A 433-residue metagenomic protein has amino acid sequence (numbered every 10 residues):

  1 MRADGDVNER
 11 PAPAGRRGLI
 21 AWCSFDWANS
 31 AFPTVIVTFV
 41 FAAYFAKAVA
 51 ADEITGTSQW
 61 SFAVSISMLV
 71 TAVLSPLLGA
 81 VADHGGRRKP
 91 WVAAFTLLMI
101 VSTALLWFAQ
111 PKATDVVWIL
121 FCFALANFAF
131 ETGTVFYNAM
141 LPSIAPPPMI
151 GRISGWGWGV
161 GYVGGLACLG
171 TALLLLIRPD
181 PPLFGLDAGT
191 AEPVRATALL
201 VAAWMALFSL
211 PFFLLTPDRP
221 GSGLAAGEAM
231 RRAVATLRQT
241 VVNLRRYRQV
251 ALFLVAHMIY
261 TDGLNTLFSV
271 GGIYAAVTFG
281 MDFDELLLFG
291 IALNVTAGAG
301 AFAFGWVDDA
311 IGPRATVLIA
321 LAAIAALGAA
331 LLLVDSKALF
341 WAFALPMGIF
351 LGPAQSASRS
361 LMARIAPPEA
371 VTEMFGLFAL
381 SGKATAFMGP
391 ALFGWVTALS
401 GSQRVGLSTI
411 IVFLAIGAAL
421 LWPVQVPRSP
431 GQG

Functional and structural regions predicted by a protein language model:
A3-I20, P217-V255: Juxtamembrane intracellular "pre-TM" segments in multi-pass secondary transporters
T34-T57, S269-L286: Short amphipathic helix-loop junctions that connect adjacent transmembrane helices in Major Facilitator Superfamily/SLC
E53-G56, L176-A203, W395-L414: A membrane-interface helix-boundary motif in multi-pass transporters
V73-R87, A299-P313: Helix-to-loop junctions at the C-terminal end of transmembrane segments in multipass secondary transporters
P90-L105, A315-A330: Structural signature of the two symmetry-related core transmembrane helices
S102, A109, T114-G133, L339-P353: Hydrophobic core of transmembrane alpha-helices in multi-pass small-molecule transporters, especially MFS/SLC-type
W107, W204-L215, S408-G433: Multi-pass alpha-helical transporter architecture, strongest for 12-TM Major Facilitator/SLC carriers used
T132-P146, P353-P367: Intracellular juxtamembrane helix-capping segments at the cytosolic ends of symmetry-related transmembrane helices
